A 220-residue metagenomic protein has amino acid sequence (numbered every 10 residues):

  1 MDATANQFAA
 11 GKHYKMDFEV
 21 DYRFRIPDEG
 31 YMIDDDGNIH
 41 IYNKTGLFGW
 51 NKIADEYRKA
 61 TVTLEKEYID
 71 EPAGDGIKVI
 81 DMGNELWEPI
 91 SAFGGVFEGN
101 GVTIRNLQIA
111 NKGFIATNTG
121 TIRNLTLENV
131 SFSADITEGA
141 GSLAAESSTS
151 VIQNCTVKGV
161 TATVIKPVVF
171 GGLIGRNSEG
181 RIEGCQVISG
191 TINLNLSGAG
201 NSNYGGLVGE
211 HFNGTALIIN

Functional and structural regions predicted by a protein language model:
M1-I26: Extracytoplasmic cysteine-anchoring/structural motifs
G11, R23-N220: Surface-exposed repetitive/solenoidal architectures
